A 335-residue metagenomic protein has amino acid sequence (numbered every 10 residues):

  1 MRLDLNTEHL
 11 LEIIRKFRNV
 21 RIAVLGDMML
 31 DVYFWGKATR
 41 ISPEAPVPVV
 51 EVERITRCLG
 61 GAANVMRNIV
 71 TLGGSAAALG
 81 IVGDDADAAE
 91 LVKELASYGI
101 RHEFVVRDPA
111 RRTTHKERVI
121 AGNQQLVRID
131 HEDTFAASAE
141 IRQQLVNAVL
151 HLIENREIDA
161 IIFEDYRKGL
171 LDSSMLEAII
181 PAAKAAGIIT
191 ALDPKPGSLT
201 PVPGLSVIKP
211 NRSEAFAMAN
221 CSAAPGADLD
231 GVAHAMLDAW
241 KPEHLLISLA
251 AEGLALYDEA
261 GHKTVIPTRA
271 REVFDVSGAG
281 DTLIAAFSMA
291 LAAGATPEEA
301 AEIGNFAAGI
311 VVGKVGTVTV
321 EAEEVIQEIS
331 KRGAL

Functional and structural regions predicted by a protein language model:
M1-T39, I329: Positively charged, low-complexity intrinsically disordered leader regions
R2-L11, P43, V47-H115, E328-S330: Substrate-binding N-lobe of the ribokinase-like
A23-L25, R128, D159-I162, A191 (+2 more regions): Structural motif
M28, Y166, T282: Active-site metal-binding loops of divalent metal-dependent hydrolases
V105-R111, R118-N155: Conserved phosphate-binding/catalytic loop of the ribokinase/pfkB sugar-kinase fold
E154-L170: Short acidic, glycine-rich surface-loop motifs adjacent to enzyme active sites
K168-K263: Conserved phosphate/ATP/ADP-binding segment of small-molecule kinases
A239, E243, R269-R332: Conserved post-catalytic alpha-helical subdomain immediately downstream of the catalytic base and nucleotide-binding
